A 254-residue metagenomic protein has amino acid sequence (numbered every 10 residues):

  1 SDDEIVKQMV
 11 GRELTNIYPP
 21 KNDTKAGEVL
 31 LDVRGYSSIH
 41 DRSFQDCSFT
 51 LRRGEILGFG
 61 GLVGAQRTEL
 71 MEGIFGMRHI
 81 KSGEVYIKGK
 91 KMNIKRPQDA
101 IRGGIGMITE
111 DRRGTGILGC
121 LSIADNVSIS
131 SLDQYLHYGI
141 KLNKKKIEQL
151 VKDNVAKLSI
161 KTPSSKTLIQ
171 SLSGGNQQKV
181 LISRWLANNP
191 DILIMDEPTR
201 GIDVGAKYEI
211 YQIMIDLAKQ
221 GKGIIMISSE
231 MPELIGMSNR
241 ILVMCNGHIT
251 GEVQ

Functional and structural regions predicted by a protein language model:
S1-Q254: Glycine-rich phosphate-binding loops of nucleotide-dependent enzymes
